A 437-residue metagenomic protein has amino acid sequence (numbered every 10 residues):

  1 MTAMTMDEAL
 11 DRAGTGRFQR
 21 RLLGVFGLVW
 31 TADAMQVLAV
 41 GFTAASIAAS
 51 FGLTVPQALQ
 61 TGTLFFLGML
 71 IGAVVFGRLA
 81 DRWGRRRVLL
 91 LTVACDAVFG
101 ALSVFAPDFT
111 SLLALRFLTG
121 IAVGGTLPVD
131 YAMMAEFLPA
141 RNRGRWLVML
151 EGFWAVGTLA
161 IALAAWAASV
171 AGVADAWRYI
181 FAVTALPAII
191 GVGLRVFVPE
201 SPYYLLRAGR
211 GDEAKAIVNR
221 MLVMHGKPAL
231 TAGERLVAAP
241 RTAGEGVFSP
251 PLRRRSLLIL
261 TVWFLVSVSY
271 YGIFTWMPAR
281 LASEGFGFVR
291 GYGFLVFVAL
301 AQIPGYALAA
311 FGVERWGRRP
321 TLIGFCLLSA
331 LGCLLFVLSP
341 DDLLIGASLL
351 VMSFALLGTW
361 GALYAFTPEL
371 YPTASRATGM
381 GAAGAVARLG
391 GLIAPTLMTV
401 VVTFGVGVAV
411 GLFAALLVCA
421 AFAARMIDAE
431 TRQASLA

Functional and structural regions predicted by a protein language model:
M1-A437: Transmembrane-helix signature of 12-pass secondary carriers
